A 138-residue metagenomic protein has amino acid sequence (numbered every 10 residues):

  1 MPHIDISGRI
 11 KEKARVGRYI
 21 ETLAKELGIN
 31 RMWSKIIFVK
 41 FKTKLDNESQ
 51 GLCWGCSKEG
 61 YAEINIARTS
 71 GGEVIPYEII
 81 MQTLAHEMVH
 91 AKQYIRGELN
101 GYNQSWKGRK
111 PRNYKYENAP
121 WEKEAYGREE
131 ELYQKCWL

Functional and structural regions predicted by a protein language model:
P2-E59: Auxiliary, metal-adjacent structural segments of Zn-dependent hydrolase domains
V16-Y19, I80, W121, E129: Stable alpha-helical elements in mature extracytoplasmic
K42-E78, Y94-I95: Active-site scaffold of zinc-dependent metalloenzymes
E78-Q82, Y94-K123: Post-HEXXH active-site segment of zinc metalloproteases
A85-Q93: Short active-site segment of divalent metal-dependent hydrolases/proteases that encodes the spacing between
E130-L138: Short helix/loop segments within enzyme catalytic domains that coordinate or immediately flank catalytic cofactors
